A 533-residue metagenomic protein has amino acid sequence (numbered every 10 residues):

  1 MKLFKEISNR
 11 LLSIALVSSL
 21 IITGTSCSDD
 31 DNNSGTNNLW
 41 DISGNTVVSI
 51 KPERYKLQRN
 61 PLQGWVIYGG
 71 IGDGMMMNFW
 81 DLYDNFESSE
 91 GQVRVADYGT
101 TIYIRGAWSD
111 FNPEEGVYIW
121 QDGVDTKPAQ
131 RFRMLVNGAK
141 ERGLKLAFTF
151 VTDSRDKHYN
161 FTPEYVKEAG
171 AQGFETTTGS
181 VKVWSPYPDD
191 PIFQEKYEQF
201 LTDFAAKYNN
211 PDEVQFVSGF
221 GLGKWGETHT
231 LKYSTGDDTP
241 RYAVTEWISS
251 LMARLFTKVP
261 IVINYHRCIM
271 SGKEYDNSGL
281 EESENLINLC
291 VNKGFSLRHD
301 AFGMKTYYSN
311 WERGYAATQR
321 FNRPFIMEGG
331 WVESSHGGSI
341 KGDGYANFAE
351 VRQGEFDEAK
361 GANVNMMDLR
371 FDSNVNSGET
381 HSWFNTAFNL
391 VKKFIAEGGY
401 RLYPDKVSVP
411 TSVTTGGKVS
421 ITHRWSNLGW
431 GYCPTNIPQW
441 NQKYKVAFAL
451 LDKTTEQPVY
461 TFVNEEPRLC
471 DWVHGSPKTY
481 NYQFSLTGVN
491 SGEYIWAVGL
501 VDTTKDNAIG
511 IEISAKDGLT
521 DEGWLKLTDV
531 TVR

Functional and structural regions predicted by a protein language model:
K2-I14: Bacterial N-terminal signal peptides that target proteins for export
L3-E6, S19-T46: Bacterial Sec-dependent N-terminal signal peptides
W40-N85, K140, S218-G226, T230-N376: Catalytic-core regions of glycoside hydrolase
G91-T176, R241-P260: Aromatic-lined substrate-binding rim segments of carbohydrate-active enzymes
I102, F204, V217, H423 (+1 more regions): Conserved, mostly hydrophobic/aromatic
G173-D238: Active-site groove signature of glycoside hydrolases
R352-V409: Catalytic cores of secreted or luminal carbohydrate-active enzymes
A396-R533: Extracellular/luminal regions of secreted and cell-surface proteins that mediate adhesion/ECM remodeling
